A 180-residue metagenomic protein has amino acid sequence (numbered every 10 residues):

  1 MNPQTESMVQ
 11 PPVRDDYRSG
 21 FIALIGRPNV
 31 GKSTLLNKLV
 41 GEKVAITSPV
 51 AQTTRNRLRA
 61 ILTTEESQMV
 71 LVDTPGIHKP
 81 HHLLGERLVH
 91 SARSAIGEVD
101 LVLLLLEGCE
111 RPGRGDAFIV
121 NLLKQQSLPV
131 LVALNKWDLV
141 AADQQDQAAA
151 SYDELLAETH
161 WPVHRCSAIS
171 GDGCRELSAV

Functional and structural regions predicted by a protein language model:
N2-L101, L106: Conserved G1/Walker A P-loop phosphate-binding module
G20, V50, T54, S67 (+8 more regions): Helical mechanochemical/support elements of P-loop NTPase systems and associated helical scaffolds
L36-N37, R55, R59, P75 (+4 more regions): Conserved protein kinase catalytic domain
T64-E66, Q125-S127, E158: Short, well-ordered coil/turn elements that cap or connect secondary structure elements
I96-F118, S127-D146, G171: Conserved Switch II/interswitch segment of TRAFAC-class P-loop GTPases
L128-L131, W137-V180: Canonical P-loop GTPase G-domain recognition
